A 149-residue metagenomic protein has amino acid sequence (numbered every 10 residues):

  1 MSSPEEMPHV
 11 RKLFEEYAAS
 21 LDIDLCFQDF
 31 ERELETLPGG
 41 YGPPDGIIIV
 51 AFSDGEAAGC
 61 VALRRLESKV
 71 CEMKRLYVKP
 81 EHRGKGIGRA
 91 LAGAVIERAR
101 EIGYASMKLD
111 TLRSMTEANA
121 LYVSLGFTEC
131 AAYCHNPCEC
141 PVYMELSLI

Functional and structural regions predicted by a protein language model:
M1-K74, K79-P80, A92-A94, R98 (+2 more regions): Acetyl-CoA-dependent GNAT
G55, G86-G88, G103: Conserved G/P- and acidic residue-centered "switch" motifs that form tight phosphate/ATP-binding loops in soluble
K79-K85, R113-S114: Active-site acidic-Proline motif in GNAT/NAT acetyltransferases
G86, A90, A94, T116-E117: Alpha-helical macromolecular-interaction surfaces
A105-K108, L112-I149: C-terminal "cap" of GNAT-fold acetyltransferases
